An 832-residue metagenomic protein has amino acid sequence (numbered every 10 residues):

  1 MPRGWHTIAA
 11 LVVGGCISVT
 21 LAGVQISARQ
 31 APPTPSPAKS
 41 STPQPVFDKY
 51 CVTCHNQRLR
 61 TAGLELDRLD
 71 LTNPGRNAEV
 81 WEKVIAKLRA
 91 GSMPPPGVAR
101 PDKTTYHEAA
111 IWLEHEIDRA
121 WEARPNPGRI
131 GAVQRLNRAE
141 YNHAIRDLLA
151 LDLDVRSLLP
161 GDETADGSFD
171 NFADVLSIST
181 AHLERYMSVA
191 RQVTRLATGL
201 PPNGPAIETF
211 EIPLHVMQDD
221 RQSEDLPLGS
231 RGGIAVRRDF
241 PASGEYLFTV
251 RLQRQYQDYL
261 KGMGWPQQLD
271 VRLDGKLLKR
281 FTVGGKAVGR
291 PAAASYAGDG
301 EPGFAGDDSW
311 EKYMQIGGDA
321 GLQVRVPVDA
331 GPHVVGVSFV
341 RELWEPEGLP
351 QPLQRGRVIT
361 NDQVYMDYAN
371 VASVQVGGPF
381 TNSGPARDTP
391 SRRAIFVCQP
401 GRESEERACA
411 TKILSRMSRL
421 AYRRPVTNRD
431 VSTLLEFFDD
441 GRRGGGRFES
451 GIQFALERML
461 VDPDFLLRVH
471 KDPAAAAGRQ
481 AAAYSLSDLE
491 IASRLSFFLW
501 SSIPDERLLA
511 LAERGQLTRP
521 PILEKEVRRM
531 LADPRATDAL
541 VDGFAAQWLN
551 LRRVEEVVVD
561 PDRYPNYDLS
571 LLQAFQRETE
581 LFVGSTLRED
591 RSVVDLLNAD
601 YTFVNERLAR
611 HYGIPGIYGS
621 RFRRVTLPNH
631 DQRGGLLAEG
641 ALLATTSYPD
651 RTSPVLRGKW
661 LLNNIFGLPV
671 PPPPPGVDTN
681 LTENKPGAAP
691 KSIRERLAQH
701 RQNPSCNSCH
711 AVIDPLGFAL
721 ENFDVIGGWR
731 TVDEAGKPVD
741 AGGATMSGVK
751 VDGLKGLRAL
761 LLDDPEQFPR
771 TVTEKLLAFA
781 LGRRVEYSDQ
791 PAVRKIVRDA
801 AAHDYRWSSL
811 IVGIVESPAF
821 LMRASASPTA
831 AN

Functional and structural regions predicted by a protein language model:
M1-I8: N-terminal secretory signal peptides that target proteins for export/translocation
P2, G23-L64, R76-K83, K87-S92 (+2 more regions): Low-complexity, glycine/serine/threonine/alanine-rich intrinsically disordered linker and propeptide segments
G4, G14-I17, A31: Low-complexity intrinsically disordered segments
A9-A22: Bacterial N-terminal signal peptides
D67: Short, aromatic/basic-rich helix-turn unit that serves as a nucleic-acid recognition element
